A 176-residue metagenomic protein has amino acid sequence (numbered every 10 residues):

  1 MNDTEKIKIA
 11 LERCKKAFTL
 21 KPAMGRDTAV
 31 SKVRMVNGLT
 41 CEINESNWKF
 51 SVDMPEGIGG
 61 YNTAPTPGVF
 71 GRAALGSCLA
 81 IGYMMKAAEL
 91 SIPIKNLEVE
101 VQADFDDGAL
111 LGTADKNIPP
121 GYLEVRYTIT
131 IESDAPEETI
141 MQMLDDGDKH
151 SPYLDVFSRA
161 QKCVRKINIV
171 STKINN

Functional and structural regions predicted by a protein language model:
M1-R72, M85-N176: Extended beta-strand/beta-hairpin segments
L75-L79: Alpha-helical metal-binding/catalytic segments enriched in His/Glu/Asp
